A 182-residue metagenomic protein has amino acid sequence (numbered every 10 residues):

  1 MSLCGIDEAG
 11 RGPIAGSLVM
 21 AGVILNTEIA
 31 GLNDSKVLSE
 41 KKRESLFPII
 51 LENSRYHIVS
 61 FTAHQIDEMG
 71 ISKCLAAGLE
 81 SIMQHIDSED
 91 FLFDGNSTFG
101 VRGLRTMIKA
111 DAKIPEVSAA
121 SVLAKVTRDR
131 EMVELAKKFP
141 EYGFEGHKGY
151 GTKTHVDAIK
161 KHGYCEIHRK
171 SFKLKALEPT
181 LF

Functional and structural regions predicted by a protein language model:
M1-F182: RNase H-like, Mg2+-dependent phosphodiesterase core, and more generally RNA phosphate-backbone-engaging helix-loop
